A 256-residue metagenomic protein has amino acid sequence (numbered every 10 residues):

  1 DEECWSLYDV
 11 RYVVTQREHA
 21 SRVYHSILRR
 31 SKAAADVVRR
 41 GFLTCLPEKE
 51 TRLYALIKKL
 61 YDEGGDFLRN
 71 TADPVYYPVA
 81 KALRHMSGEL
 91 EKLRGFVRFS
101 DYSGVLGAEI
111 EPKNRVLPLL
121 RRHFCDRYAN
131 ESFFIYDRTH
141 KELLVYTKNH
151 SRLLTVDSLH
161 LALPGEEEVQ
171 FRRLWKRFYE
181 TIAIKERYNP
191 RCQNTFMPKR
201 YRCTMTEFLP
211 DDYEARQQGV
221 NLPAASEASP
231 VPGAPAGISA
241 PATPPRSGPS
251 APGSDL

Functional and structural regions predicted by a protein language model:
D1-P249, G253-L256: Extended, well-folded catalytic/binding cores that form a central cleft or groove in large enzyme and scaffold domains
